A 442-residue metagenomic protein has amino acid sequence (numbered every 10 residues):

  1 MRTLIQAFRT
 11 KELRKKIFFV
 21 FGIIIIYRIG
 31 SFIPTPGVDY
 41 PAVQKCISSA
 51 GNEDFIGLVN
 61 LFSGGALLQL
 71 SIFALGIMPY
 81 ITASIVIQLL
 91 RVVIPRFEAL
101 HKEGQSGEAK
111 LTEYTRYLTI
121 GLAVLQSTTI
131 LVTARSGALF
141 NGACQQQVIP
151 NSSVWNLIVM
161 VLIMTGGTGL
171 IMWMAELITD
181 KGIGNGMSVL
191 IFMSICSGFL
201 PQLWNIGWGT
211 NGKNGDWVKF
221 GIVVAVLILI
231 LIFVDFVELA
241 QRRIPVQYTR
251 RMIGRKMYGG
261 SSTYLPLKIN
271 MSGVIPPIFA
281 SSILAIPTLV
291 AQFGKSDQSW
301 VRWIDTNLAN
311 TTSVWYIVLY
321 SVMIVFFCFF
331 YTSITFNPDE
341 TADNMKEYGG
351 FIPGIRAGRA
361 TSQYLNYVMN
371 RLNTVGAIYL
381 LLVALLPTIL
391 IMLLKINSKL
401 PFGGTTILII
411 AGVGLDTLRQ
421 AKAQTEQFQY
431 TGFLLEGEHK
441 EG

Functional and structural regions predicted by a protein language model:
M1-H101, Q105-G442: N-terminal cationic and glycine-rich segments that engage phosphates or anionic surfaces
